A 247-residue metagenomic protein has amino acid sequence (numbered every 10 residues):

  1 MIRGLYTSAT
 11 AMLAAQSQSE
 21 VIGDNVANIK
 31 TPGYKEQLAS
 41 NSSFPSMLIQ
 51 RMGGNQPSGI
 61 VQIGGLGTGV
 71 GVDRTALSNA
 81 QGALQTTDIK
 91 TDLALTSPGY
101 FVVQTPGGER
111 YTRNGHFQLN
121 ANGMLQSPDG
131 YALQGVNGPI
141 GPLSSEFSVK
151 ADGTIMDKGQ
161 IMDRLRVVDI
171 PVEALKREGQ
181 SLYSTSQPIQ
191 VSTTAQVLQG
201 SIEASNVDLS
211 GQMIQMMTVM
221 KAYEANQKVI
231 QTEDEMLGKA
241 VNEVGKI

Functional and structural regions predicted by a protein language model:
M1-I247: Amphipathic alpha-helical polymerization modules
